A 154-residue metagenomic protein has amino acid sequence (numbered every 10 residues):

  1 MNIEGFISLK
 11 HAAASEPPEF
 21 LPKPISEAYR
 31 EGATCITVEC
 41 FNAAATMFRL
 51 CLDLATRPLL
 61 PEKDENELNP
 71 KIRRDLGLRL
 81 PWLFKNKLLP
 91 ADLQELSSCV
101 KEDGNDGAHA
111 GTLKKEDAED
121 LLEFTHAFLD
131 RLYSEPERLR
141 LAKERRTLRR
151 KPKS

Functional and structural regions predicted by a protein language model:
M1-N42, T147, K151-K153: Charged alpha-helical initiation segments
E4-K10, L60-E102: Short, charged amphipathic alpha-helical segments flanked by flexible coils
S26, R49-L52, G77-L80, F84 (+3 more regions): Generic structural concept
A33, C40-L59: Short, hydrophobic, well-ordered secondary-structure elements
C35, P58, N86, G107-G111: Alpha-helix C-capping/helix-to-loop hinge sites
N42-T46, A91, E116: Short, solvent-exposed positions on alpha-helices
D92-S154: Charge-enriched, short contiguous segments at helix-coil
